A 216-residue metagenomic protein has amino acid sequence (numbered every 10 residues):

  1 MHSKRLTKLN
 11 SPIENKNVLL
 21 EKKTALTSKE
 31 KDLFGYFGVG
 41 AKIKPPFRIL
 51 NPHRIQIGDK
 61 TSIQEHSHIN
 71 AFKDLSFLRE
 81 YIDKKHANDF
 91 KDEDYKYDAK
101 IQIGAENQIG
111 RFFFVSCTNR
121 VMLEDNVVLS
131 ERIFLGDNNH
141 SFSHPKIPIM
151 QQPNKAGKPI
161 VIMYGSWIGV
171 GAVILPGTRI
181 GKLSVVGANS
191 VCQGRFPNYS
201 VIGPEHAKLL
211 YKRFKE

Functional and structural regions predicted by a protein language model:
M1-L50, R54: Extended, small-residue-rich solenoid/repeat segments and analogous flexible loops that form exposed scaffolds
M1-S3, K212-E216: Short amphipathic alpha-helical segments
T7-N10, S184, L210: Compositionally biased amphipathic helical and low-complexity segments enriched in hydrophobic
I13, L20, T24-L26, G40 (+7 more regions): A near-ubiquitous, low-amplitude feature marking generic local secondary-structure context
F47-I174, E205-H206, K212-F214: Flexible, glycine/small-residue-enriched loop-and-beta-strand segment within the central core of proteins
T178-K208: C-terminal/domain-terminus segments
